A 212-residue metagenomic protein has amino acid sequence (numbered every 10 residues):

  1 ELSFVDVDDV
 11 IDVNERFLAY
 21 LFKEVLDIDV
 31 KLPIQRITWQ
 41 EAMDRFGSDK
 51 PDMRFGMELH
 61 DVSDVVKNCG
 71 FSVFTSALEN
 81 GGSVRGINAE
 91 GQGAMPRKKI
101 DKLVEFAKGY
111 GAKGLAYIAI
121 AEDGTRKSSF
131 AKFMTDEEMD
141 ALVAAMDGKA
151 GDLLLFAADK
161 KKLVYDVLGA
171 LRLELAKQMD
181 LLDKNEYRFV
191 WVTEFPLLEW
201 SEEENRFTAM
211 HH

Functional and structural regions predicted by a protein language model:
E1-H212: Class II aminoacyl-tRNA synthetase catalytic cores and aaRS-like
